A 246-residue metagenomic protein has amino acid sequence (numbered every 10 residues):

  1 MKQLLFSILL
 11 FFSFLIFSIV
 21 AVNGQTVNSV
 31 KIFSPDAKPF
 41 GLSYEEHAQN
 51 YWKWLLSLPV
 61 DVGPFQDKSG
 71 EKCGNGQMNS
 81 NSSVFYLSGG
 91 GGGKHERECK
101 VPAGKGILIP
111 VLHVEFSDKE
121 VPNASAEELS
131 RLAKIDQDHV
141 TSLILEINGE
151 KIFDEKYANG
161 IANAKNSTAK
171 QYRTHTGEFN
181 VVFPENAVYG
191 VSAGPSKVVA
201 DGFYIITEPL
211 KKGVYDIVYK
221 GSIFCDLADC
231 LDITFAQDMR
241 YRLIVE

Functional and structural regions predicted by a protein language model:
M1-L5: Positively charged n-region of N-terminal signal peptides that target proteins for export
S7-S18: Bacterial N-terminal signal peptides
I19-G24: Sec/Tat signal peptide C-region and signal peptidase I cleavage site
Q25-Q77, F235, I244-E246: N-terminal segment immediately downstream of the Sec signal-peptide cleavage site in secreted/extracellular proteins
W54-L58, E115, G213: Structured segments of extracytoplasmic/periplasmic soluble domains in secreted or envelope-associated proteins
S83-F183: Extracellular-facing segments of soluble proteins and assemblies that are Gly/Ser/Thr-biased and enriched in aromatics
I109, Y215-I217: A short tyrosine-centered beta-strand micro-motif
T141-K212, K220-E246: Extended, well-structured beta-strand/loop surface patches that form recognition or cofactor-anchoring regions within
